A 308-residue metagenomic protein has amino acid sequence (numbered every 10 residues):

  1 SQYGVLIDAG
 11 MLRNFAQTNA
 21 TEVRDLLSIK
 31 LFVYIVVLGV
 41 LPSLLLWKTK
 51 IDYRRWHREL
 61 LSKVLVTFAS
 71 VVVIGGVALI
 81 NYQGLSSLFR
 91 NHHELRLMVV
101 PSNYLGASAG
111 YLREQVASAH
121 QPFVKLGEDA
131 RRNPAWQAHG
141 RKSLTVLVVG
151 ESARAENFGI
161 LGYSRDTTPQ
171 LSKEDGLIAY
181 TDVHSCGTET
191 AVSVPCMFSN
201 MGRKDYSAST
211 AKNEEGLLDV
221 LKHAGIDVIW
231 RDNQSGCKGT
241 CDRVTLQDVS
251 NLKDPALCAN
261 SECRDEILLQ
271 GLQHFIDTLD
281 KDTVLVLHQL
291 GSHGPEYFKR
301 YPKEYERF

Functional and structural regions predicted by a protein language model:
S1-M98: Transmembrane and membrane-interface helices of multi-pass, inner-membrane envelope-modifying transferases
A78-L147, S152-F308: Active-site-proximal alpha/beta segments of enzymes that process anionic O-linked groups
